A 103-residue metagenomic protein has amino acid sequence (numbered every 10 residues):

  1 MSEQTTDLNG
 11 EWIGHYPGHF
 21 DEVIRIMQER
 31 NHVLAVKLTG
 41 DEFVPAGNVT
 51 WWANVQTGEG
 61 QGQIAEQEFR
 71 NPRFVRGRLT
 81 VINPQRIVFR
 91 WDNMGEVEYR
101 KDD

Functional and structural regions predicted by a protein language model:
M1-D103: Soluble ligand-binding/transfer domains with enclosed cavities or grooves
